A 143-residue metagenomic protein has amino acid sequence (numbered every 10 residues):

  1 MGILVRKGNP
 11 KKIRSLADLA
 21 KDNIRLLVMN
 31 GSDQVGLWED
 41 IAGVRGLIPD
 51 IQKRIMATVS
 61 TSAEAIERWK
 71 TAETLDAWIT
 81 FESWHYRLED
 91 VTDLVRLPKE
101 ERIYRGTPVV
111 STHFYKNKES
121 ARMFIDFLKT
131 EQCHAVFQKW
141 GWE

Functional and structural regions predicted by a protein language model:
G2-E143: Exported/periplasmic ABC-transporter solute-binding proteins
